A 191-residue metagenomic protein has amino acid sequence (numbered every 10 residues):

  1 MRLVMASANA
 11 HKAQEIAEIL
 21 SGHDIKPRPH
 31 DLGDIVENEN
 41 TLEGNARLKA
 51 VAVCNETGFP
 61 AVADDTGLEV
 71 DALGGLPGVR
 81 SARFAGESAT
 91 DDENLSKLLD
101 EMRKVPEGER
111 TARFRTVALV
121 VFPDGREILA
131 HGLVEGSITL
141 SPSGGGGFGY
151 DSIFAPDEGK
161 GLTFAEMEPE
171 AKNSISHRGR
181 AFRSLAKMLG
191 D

Functional and structural regions predicted by a protein language model:
M1-V4, H11-D191: Anionic-ligand binding patches
